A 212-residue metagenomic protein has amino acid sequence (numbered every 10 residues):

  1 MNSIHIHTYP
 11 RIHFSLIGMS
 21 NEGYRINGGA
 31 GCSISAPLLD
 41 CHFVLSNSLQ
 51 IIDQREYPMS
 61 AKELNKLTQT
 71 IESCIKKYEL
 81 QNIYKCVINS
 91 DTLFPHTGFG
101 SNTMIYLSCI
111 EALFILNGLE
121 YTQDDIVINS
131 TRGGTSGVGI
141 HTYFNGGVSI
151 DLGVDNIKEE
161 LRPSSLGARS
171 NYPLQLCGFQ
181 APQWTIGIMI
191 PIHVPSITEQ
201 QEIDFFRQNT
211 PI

Functional and structural regions predicted by a protein language model:
M1-T97, S101, E111-Q123, G134 (+1 more regions): ATP-binding N-lobe of GHMP and related small-molecule kinases
N2-H7, S15-I17, N21-G29, T122-I212: ATP-dependent small-molecule kinase catalytic core of the GHMP/sugar-kinase superfamily and closely related
